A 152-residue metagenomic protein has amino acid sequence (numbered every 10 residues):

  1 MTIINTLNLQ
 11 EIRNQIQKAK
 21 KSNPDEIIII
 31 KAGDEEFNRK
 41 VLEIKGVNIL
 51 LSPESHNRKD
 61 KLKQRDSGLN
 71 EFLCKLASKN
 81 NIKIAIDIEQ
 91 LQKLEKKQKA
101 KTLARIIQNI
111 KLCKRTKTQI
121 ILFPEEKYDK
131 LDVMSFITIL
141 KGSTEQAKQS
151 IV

Functional and structural regions predicted by a protein language model:
M1-I27, E36-V152: Charged catalytic cores and adjacent phosphate/nucleic-acid-binding surfaces used for phosphate/nucleic-acid chemistry
I30: Active-site histidine-anchored catalytic micro-motif
G33: Divalent metal-binding segments
